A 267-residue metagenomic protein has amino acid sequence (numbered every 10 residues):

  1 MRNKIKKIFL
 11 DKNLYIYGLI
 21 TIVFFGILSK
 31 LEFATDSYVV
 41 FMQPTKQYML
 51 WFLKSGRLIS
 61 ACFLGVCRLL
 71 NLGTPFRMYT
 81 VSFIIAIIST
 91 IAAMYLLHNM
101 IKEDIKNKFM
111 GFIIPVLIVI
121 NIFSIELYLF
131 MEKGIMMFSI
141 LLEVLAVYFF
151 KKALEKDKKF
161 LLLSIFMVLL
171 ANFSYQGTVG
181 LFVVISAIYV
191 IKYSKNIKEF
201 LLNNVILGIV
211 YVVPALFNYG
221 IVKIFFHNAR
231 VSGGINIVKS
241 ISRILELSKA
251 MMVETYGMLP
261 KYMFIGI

Functional and structural regions predicted by a protein language model:
M1-V23: Start-transfer (signal-anchor) and selected internal transmembrane alpha helices of multi-pass inner/ER membrane
K12-Y15, W51, D104-I113, D157-L161 (+1 more regions): Membrane-interfacial loop-to-transmembrane alpha-helix junctions, especially the N-terminal start
V23-T90, F130-G134, V168-L169, F173-V190 (+1 more regions): Transmembrane catalytic cores of multi-pass membrane glycosyltransferases and polysaccharide-assembly enzymes
G73-I85, K106-I113, K156-L163, M167: Membrane-interface starts of transmembrane alpha-helices
I84-I105, L145, F149: Transmembrane-helix motifs of polytopic, lipid-linked glycan transferases
I91, M137-Y148, S164, L181: Alpha-helical transmembrane segments of multi-pass membrane proteins
G111-L141, L145, F173: Aromatic- and kink-enriched transmembrane "portal" helix at the membrane-lumen/periplasm boundary that abuts
E143-L161, K195: Membrane-interface transmembrane helices that cradle and orient dolichyl/undecaprenyl
